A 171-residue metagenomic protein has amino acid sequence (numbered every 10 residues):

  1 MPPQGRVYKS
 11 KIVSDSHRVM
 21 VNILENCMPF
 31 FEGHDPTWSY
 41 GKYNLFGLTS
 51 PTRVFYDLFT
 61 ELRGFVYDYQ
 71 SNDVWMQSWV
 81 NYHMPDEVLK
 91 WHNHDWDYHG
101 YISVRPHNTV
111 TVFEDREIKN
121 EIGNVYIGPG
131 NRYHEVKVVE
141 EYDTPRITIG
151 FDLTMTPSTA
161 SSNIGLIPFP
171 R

Functional and structural regions predicted by a protein language model:
M1-S71, R171: Non-heme Fe(II)/2-oxoglutarate
D68-Y82: A short glycine-rich, His/Asp/Glu-containing loop-to-beta-strand
Y82-H83, N93-T109, D152: Short, conserved beta-strand element in jelly-roll/cupin
L89-H92, T111-V112, Y133-Y142: Short beta-strand His + acidic residue motifs that chelate non-heme Fe in jelly-roll/DSBH and cupin folds
H99-I102, Y142-T159: A short hydrophobic beta-strand segment most commonly corresponding to one strand of the jelly-roll/cupin
V104-E121, K137, I164: A short beta-strand-loop-beta hairpin characteristic of the jelly-roll/cupin
